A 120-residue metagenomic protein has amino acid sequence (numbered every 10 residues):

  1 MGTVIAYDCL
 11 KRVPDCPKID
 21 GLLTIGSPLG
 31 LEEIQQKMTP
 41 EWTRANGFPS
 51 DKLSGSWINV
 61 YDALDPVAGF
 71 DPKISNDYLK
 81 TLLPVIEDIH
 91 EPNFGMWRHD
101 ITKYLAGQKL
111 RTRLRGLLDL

Functional and structural regions predicted by a protein language model:
T3-L120: Lipid deacylating catalytic domains
